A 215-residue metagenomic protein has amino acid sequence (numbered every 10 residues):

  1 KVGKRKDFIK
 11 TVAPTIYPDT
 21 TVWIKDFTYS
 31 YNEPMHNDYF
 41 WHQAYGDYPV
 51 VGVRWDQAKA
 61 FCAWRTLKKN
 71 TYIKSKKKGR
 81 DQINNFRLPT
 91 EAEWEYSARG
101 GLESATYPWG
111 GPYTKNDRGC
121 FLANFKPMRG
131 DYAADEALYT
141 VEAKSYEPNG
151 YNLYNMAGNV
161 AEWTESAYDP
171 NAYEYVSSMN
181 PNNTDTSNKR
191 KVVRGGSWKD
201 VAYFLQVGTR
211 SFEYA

Functional and structural regions predicted by a protein language model:
K4-R210: Functional-site microenvironments in short loops/helix caps that host divalent-cation chemistry
Y214: Substrate-binding clefts and catalytic carboxylate motifs of secreted carbohydrate-active enzymes
